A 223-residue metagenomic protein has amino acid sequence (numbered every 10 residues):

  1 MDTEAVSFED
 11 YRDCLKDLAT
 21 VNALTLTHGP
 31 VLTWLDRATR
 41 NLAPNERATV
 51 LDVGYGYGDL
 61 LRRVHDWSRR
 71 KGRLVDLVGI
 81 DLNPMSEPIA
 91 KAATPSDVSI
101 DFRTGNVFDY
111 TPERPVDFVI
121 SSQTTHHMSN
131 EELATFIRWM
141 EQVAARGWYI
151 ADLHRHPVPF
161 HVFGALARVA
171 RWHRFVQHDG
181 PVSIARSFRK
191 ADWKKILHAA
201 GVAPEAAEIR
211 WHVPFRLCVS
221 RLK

Functional and structural regions predicted by a protein language model:
E4, F8-T39: Class I SAM-dependent methyltransferase Rossmann-like catalytic core, especially the SAM/SAH-binding loop
L51, Y57-D59, R63-D109: Class I SAM-dependent methyltransferase SAM/SAH-binding core
I120: A conserved beta-strand element that flanks and buttresses the S-adenosyl-L-methionine
T124: Hydrophobic adenine-recognition pocket in adenosine-nucleotide-binding enzymes
M128-W139: A short, conserved alpha-helix within the catalytic core of class I
A145-L153: Conserved beta-strand signature within the Rossmann-like core of class I S-adenosyl-L-methionine
L153-H198, E208-I209: C-terminal alpha-helical "lid/dimerization" subdomain adjacent to the S-adenosyl-L-methionine
E208-K223: Core SAM-dependent methyltransferase catalytic element
